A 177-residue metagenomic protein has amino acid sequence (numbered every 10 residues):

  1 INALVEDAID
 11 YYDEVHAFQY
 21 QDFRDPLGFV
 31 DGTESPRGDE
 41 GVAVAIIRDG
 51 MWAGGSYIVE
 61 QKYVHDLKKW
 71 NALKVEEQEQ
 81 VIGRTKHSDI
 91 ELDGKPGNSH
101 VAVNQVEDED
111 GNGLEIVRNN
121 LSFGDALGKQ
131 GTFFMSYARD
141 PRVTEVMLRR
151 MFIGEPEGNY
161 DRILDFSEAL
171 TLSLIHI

Functional and structural regions predicted by a protein language model:
I1-I175: Long, histidine/aromatic-enriched segments associated with O2/redox biology
